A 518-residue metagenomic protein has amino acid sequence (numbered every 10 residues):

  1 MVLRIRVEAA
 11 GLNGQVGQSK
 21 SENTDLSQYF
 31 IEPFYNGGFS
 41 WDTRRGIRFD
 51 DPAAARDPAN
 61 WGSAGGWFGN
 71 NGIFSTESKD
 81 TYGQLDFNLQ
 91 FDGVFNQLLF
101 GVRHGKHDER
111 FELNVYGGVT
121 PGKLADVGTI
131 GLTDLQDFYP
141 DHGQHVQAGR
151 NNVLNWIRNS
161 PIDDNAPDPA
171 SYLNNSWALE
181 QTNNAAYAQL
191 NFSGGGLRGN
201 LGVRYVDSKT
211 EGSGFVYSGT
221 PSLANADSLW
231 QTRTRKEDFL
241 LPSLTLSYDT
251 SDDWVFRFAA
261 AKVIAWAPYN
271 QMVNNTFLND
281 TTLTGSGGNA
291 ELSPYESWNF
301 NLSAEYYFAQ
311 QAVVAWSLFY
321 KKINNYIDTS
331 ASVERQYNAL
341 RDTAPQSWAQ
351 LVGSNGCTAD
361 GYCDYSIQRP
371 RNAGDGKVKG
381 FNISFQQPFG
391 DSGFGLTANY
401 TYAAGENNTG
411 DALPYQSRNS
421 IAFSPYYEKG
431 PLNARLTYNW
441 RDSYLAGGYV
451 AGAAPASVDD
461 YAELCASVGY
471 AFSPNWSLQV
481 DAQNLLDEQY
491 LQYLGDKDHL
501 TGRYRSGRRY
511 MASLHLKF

Functional and structural regions predicted by a protein language model:
R6-L12, D92-V94, G194-L197, D249-D253 (+8 more regions): Outer-membrane beta-barrel channels and translocator barrels
G11, V16-E22, S75, K79-T81 (+14 more regions): Transmembrane beta-strands of outer-membrane beta-barrel pores
P33-F68, T120-N175, R335-R371: Flexible glycine-rich, low-complexity coil/linker segments exposed to the extracellular/periplasmic environment
F68-N70, D86, Q90-D253, A267 (+1 more regions): Signature of Gram-negative outer-membrane beta-barrel scaffolds
G69-G72, T76, Q84-N88, N96-L99 (+6 more regions): Conserved C-terminal beta-signal and adjacent last beta-strands/turns of outer-membrane beta-barrel proteins
D108-R110, L173, D252-N299, L318-G361 (+3 more regions): Surface-exposed extracellular loop regions of Gram-negative outer-membrane beta-barrel proteins, predominantly
S171, N175-T182, R235, I264-I323 (+7 more regions): Outer-membrane beta-barrel signature, preferentially recognizing the C-terminal barrel domain of Gram-negative
F319-K322, I327-E334, A339-Y449, L486 (+1 more regions): Gram-negative outer-membrane beta-barrel transporters
